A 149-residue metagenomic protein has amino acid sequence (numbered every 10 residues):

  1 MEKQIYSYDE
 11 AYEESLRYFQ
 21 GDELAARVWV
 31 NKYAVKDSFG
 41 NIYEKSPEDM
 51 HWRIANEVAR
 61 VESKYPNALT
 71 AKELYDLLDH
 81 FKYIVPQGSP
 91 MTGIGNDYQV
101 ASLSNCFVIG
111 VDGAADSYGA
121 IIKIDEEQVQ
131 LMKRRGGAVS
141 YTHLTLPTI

Functional and structural regions predicted by a protein language model:
M1-L144: Extended catalytic cores of very large enzyme megasubunits
T145-I149: A short, hydrophobic C-terminal helix/tail in secreted or cell-surface proteins
